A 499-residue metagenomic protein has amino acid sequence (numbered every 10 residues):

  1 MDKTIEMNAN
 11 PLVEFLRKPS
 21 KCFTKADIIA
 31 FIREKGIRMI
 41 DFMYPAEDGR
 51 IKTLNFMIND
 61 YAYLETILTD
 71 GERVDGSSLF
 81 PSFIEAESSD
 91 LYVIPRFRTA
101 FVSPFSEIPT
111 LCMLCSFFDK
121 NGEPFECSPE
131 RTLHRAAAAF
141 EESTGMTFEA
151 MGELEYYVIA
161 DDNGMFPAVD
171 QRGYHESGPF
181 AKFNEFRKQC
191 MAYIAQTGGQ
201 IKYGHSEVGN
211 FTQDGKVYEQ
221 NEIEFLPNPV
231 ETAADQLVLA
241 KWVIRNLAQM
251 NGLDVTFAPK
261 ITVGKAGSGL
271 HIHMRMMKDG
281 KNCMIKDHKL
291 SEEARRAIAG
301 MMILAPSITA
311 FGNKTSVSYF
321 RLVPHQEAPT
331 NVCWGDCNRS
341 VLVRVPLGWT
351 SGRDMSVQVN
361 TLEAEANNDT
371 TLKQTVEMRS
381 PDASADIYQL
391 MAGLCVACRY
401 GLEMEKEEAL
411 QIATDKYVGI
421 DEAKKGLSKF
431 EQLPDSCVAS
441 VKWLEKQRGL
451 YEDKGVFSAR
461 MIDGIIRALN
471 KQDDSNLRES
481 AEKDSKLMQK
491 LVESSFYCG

Functional and structural regions predicted by a protein language model:
M1, D162-N163, Q213-Y218, E363 (+1 more regions): Short hydrophobic/aromatic-rich motifs at helix boundaries and adjacent loops
M1-N210, N228-W242, L253, Q389-L390 (+1 more regions): ATP/Mg2+-dependent ligation/transfer catalytic cores
R17-K18, A26-R33, R38-D48, K52-N121 (+4 more regions): Active-site capping/gating regions of soluble enzymes
L114, E153-P167, N210-E224, A258-G280: Histidine-centered divalent-metal-coordination microenvironment in nucleic-acid enzymes
H325-E327, K416-A423, I466-S475: Eukaryote-specific, cytoplasm-facing alpha-helical/coiled-coil scaffolding segments in long proteins
Q374, P381-A383, L394-E452: A hydrophobic, small-residue-rich beta->alpha segment in the mid-to-C-terminal subdomain of diverse proteins
